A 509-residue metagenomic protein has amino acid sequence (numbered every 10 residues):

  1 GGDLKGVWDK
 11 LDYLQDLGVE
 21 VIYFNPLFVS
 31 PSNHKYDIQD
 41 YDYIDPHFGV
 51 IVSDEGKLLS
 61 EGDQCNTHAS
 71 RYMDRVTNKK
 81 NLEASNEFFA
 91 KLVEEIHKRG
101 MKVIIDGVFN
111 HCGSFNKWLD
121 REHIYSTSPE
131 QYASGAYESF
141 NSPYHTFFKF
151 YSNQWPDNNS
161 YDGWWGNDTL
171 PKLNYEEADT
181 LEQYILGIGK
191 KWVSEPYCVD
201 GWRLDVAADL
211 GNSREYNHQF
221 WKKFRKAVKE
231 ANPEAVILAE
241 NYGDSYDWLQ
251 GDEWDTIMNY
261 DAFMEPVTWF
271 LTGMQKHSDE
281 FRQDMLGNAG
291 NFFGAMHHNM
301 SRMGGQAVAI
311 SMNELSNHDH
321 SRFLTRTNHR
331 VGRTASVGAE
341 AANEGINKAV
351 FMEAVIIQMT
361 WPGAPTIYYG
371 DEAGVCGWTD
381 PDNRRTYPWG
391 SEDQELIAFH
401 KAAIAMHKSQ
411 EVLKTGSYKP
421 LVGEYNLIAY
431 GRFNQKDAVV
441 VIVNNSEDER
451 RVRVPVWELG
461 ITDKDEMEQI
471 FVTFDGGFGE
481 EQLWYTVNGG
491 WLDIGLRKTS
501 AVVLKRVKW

Functional and structural regions predicted by a protein language model:
G1-D3, S128-Q131, F140-F147, W155-E177 (+2 more regions): Extended substrate-binding grooves/exosites of carbohydrate-active enzymes
G1-E20, L27-P196, F224, E230 (+1 more regions): Substrate-binding/active-site clefts of carbohydrate-active enzymes
G1-V21, V29, N347-K348, M352 (+2 more regions): Carbohydrate-interacting/catalytic domains
L14, F24, Y41, I96 (+11 more regions): Conserved, mostly hydrophobic/aromatic
L17-I22, H97-I104, Y197-W202, N232-V236 (+2 more regions): Loop/turn elements at helix/coil->beta-strand transitions in domains of secreted/extracellular proteins
Y23-H34, D106-N116, D205-L210, A239-S245 (+4 more regions): Short, solvent-exposed turn/loop segments enriched in Gly/Ser/Thr/Pro and often Arg
F28, D45, F109-H111, E177 (+7 more regions): Short, flexible loop/turn elements at secondary-structure junctions
F115, W221, R225-K226, E234-D380 (+5 more regions): Conserved alpha/beta catalytic core and glycan-binding cleft of carbohydrate-active enzymes
